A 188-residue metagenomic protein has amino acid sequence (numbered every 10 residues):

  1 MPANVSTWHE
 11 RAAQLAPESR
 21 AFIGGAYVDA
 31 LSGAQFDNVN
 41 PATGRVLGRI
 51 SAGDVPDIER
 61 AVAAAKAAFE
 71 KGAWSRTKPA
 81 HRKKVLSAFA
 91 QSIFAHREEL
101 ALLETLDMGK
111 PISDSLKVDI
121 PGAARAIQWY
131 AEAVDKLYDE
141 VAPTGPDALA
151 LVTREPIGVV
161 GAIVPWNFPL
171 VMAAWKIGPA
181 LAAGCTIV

Functional and structural regions predicted by a protein language model:
M1-T43, A68: Hydrophobic face of amphipathic alpha-helices that form TPR/SEL1-like repeat modules and related alpha-solenoid
Q14, E98, A173-A174: Generic non-transmembrane alpha-helix signal with a bias for helix starts/N-cap capping motifs
G25, G33, G44, G48 (+5 more regions): Glycine-centered flexibility sites
N38, V55-I58, L170: A short local loop/turn or secondary-structure capping micro-motif enriched for an aromatic residue
L47-L137: Glycine-rich loop-to-alpha-helix module at the N-terminal edge of alpha/beta enzyme cores
D139-V188: Conserved small-residue-rich beta-alpha loop and adjacent elements that most often cradle the phosphate/pyrophosphate
